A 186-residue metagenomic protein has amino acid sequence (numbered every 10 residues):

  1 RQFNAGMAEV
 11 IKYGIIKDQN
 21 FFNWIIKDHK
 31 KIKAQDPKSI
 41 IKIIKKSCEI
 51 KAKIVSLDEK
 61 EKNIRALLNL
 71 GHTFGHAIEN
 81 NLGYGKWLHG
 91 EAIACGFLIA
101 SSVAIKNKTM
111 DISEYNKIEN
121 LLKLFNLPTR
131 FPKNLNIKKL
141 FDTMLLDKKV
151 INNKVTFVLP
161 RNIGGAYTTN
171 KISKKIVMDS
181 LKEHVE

Functional and structural regions predicted by a protein language model:
R1-L68: Carboxylate- and glycine-rich phosphate/diphosphate-binding segment that chelates Mg2+/Mn2+
A8, T109-E186: C-terminal charged capping/lid subdomain of soluble metabolic enzymes
F21-F22, S39, E59-L67, W87 (+3 more regions): Flexible, glycine/charged-enriched surface loops at secondary-structure junctions
L70, F74-I78: Active-site His/Glu-centered metal-binding helix of metallohydrolases
H72, F97, I163: Residue-level signal for inorganic ion chemistry
A77-K86: Catalytic Zn2+-binding segment of zinc metalloproteases
N80, L98-K106: Short glycine/serine- and small hydrophobic-enriched flexible loop segments
E91-C95, I99: Small-residue-rich helix-loop
